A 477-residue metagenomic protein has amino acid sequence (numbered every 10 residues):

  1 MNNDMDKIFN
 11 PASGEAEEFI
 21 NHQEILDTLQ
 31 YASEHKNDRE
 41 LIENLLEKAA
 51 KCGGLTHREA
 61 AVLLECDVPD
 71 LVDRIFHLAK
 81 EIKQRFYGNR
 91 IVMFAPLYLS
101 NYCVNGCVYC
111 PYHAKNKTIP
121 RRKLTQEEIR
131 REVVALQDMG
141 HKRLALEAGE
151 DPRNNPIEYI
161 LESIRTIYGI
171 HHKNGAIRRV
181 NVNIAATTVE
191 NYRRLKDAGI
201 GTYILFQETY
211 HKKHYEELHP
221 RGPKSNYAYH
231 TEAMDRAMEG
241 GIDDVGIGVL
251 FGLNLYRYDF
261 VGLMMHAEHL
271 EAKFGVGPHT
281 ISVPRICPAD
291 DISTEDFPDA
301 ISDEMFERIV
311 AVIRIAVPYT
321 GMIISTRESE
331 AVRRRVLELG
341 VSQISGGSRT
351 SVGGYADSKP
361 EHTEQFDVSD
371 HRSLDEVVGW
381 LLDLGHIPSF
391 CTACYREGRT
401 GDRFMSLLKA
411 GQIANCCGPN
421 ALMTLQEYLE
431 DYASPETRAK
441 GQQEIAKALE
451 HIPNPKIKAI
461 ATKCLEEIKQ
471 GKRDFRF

Functional and structural regions predicted by a protein language model:
M1-N44, K48, A331-L339, S348-F477: Radical SAM enzyme core and accessory elements
E47, K51-I91: An N-cap/entry alpha-helix motif that binds or orients negatively charged groups
K48, I82, L136-M139, I170 (+4 more regions): Change "in soluble alpha/beta enzymes" to "in soluble alpha/beta proteins
Y87-G88, V92-E128: Canonical Radical SAM [4Fe-4S] cluster-binding loop centered on the CxxxCxxC motif and its immediate flanking residues
A95, V133, L161-Y168, Y192 (+5 more regions): Generic structural signal for well-ordered alpha-helices, preferentially at hydrophobic/aromatic core positions
A114-R131, A135-M238, D243-L253, G275-S282 (+2 more regions): Core AdoMet radical
A148, T202, Q207, A228-I292 (+3 more regions): Conserved C-terminal portion of the radical SAM core fold that forms the substrate/S-adenosylmethionine-binding
L218-K224, E295-D299, T363: Short glycine-enriched, charge-decorated loop/helix-capping segments at active-site entrances that position
